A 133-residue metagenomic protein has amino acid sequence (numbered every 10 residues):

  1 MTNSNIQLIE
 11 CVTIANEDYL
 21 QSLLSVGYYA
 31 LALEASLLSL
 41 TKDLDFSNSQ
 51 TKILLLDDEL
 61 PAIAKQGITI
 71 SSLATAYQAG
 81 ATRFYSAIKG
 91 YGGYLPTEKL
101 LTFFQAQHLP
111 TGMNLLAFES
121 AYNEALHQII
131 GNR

Functional and structural regions predicted by a protein language model:
M1-R133: Catalytic cores and adjacent flexible loops of soluble metabolic enzymes that perform enolate/carbanion chemistry on
